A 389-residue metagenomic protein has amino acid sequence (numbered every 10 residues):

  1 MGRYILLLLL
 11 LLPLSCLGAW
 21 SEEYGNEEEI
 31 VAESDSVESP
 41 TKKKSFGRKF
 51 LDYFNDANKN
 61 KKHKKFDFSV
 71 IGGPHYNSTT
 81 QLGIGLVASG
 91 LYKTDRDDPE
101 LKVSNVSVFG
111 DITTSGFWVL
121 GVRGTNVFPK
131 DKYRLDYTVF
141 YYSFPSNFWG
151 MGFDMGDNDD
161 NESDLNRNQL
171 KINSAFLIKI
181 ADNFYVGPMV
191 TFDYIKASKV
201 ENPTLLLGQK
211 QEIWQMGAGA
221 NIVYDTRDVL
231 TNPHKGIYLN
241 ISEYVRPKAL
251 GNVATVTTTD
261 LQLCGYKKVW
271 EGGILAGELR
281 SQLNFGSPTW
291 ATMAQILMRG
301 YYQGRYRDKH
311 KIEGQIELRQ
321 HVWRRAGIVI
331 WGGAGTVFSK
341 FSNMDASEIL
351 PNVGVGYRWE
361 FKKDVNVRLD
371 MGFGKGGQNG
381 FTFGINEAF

Functional and structural regions predicted by a protein language model:
M1-G25: Bacterial Sec-dependent N-terminal signal peptides
W20-T138, Q209-P233, Q320-G327, V337-F338 (+3 more regions): Outer-membrane beta-barrel initiation region
N60-S69, H75-K210, V367, G374-G380 (+1 more regions): Gram-negative/organellar outer-membrane beta-barrel architecture
D67-S69, G83, F117-V119, R167-K171 (+7 more regions): Transmembrane beta-barrel architecture of outer-membrane proteins
F68-V70, S104-V108, Y133-Y137, V186-P188 (+8 more regions): Transmembrane beta-strands of outer-membrane beta-barrel proteins
V108-F109, D157-E162, P203-Q209, V245-G251 (+3 more regions): Extracellular loop and loop/strand-boundary signature of outer-membrane beta-barrel proteins
A218-V223, R227-W323: C-terminal outer-membrane beta-barrel translocator/porin domains of Gram-negative envelope proteins and their
G219-A220, V355-F361, Q378-F389: Outer-membrane beta-barrel "beta-signal"
